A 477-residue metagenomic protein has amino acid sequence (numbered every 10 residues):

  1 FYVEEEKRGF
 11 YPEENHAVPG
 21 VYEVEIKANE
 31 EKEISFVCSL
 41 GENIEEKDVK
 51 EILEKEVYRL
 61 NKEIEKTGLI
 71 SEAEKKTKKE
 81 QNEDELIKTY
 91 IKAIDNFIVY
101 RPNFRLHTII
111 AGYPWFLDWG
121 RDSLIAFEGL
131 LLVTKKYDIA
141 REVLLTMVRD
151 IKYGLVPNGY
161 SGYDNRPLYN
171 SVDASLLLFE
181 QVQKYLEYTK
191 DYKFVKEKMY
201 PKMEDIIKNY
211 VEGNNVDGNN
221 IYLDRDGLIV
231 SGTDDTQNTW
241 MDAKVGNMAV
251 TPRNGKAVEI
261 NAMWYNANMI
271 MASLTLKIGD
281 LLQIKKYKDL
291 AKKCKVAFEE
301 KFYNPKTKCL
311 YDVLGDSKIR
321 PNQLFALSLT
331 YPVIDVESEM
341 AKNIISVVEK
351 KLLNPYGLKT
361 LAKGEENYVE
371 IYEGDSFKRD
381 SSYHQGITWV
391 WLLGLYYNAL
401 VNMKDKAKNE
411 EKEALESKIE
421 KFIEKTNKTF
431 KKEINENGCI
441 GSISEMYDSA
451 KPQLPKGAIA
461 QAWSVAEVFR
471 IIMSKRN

Functional and structural regions predicted by a protein language model:
F1-N477: Acidic, mature catalytic/reactive cores of soluble proteins
